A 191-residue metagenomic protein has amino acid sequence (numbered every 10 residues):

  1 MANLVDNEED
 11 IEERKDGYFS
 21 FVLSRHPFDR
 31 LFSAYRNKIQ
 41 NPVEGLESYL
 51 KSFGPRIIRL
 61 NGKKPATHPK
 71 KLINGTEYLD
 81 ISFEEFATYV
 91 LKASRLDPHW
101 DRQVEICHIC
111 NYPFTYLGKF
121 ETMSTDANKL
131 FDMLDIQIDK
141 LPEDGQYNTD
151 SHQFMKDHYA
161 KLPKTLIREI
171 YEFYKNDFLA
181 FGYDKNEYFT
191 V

Functional and structural regions predicted by a protein language model:
M1-V191: Membrane-interface amphipathic segments in extracytoplasmic regions
